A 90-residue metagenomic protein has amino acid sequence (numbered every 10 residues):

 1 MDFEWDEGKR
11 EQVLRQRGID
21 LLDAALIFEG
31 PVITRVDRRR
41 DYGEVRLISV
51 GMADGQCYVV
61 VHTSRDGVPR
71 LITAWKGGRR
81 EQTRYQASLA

Functional and structural regions predicted by a protein language model:
M1-A90: Ribonuclease/tRNase effector modules and their secretory precursors
